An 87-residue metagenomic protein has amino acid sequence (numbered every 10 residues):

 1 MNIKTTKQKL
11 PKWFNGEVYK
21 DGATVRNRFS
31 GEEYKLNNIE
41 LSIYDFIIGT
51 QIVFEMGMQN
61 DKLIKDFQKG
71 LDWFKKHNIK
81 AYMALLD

Functional and structural regions predicted by a protein language model:
M1-F29: Short, charged/polar N-terminal "headpieces" of proteins
N2, A84-D87: Short acidic DE-rich linear segments
K9, K35, G70, A84-L85: Acidic/proline-rich low-complexity IDRs
R28-K75: Acidic, low-complexity, intrinsically disordered interaction modules
F74, Y82-M83: Signature of WW domains and closely related Tyr/Trp-rich beta-sheet microdomains in eukaryotic regulatory proteins
